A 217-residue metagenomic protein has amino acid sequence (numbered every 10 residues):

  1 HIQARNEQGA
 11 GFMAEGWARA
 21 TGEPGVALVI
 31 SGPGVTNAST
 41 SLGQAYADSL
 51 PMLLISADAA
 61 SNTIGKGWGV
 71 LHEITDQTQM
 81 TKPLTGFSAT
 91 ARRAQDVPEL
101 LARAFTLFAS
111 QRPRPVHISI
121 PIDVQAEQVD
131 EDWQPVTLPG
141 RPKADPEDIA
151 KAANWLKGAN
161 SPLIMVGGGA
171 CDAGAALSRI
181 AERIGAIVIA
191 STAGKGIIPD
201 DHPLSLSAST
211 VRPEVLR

Functional and structural regions predicted by a protein language model:
H1-R217: N-terminal alpha/beta PP-like core and its mobile active-site loop of ThDP/TPP-dependent enzymes
